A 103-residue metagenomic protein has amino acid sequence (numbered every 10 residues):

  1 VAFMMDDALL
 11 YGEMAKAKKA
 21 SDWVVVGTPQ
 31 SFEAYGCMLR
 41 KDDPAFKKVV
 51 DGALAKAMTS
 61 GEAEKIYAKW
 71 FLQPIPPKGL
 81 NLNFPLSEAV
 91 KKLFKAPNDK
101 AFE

Functional and structural regions predicted by a protein language model:
V1, D51-L54: Short amphipathic alpha-helical segments with heptad-repeat character
V1-A2, G12: Unusually extended, aromatic-enriched hydrophobic runs near protein termini
A2-D7, V24, M58: Paired acidic/hydrophobic, glycine-rich loop segments that form the ligand-binding mouth/hinge of periplasmic-binding
M5-D6, M38, I66-Y67: Conserved active-site loop/cleft motifs that coordinate metal ions or position small ligands
A8, G12-D51, Q73-A96, F102: Periplasmic-binding protein-like
L54-F71: Periplasmic-binding protein-like
T59, A101-F102: Flexible loop/hinge segments at secondary-structure junctions
